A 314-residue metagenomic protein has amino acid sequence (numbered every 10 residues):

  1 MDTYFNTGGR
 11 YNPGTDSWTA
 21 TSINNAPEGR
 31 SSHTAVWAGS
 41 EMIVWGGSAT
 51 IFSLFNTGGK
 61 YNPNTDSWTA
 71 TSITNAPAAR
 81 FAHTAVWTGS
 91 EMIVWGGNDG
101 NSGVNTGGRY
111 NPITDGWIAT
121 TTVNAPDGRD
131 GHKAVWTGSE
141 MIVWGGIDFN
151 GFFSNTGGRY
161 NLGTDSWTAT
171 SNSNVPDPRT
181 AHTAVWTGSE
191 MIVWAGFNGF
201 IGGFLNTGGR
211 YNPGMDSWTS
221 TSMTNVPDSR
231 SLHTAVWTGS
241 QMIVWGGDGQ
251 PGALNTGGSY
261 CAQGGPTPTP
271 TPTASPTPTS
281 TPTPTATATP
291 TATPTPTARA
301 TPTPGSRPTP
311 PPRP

Functional and structural regions predicted by a protein language model:
M1-P268: Kelch-like beta-propeller repeat domains
G265-R313: Ser/Thr-rich, Proline-interspersed low-complexity disordered segments
